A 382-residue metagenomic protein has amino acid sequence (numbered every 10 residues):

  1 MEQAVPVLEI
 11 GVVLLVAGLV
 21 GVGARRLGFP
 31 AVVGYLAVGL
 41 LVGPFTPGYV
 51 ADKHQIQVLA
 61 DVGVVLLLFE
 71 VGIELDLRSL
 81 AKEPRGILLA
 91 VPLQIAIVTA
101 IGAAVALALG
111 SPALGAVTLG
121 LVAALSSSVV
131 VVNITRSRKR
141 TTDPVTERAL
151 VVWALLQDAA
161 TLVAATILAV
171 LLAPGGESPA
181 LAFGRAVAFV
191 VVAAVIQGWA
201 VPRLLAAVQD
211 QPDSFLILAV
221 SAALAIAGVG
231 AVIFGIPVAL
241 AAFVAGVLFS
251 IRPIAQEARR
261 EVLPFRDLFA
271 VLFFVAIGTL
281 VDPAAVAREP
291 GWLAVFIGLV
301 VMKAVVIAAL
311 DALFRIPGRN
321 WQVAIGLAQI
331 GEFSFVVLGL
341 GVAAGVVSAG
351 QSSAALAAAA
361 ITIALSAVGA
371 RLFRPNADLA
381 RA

Functional and structural regions predicted by a protein language model:
M1-A382: Transmembrane helical cores of multi-pass secondary ion antiporters/exchangers
